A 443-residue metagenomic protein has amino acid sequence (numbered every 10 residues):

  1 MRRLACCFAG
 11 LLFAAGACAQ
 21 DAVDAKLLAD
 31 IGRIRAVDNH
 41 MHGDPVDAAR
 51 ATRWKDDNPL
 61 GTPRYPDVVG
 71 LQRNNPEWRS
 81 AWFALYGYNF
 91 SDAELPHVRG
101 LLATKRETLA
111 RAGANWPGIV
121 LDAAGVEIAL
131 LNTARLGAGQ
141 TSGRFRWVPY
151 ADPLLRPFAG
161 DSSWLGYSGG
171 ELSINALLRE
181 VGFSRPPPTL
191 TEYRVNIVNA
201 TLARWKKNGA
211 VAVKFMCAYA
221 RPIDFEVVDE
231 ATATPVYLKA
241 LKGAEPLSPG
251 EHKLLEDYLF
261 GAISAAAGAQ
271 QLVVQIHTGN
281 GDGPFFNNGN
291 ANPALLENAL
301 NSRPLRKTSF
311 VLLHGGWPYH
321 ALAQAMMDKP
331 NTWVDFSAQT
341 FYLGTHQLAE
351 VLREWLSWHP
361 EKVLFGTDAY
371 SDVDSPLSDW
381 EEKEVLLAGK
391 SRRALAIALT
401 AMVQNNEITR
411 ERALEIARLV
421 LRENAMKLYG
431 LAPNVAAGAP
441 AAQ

Functional and structural regions predicted by a protein language model:
M1-F8: Bacterial N-terminal signal peptides that target proteins for export
A14-G16: N-terminal signal peptide c-region/cleavage motif recognized by signal peptidases
A22-N39, D47-A49, L60-D92, R99-E107 (+3 more regions): Mid-to-C-terminal alpha-helical segments outside catalytic/metal-binding sites
G32, T52-P149, L154, F158 (+2 more regions): Alpha-helical scaffold segments that flank or form the walls of functional sites
V37-M41, I128-L131, F145-P153, V213-F215 (+4 more regions): Hydrophobic faces of well-ordered beta-strands that scaffold small-molecule active sites in alpha/beta enzyme cores
L60-P63, E171-F183, V228-P249, G389-R393 (+1 more regions): A solvent-exposed, charged loop/short amphipathic helix patch at secondary-structure junctions
L190-F215, P222-T332, H346-L364: Histidine/acidic residue-rich metal-binding segments in metalloenzymes
A291, L295-Q443: H/E-rich (His + Asp/Glu) clusters that bind or coordinate divalent metals
